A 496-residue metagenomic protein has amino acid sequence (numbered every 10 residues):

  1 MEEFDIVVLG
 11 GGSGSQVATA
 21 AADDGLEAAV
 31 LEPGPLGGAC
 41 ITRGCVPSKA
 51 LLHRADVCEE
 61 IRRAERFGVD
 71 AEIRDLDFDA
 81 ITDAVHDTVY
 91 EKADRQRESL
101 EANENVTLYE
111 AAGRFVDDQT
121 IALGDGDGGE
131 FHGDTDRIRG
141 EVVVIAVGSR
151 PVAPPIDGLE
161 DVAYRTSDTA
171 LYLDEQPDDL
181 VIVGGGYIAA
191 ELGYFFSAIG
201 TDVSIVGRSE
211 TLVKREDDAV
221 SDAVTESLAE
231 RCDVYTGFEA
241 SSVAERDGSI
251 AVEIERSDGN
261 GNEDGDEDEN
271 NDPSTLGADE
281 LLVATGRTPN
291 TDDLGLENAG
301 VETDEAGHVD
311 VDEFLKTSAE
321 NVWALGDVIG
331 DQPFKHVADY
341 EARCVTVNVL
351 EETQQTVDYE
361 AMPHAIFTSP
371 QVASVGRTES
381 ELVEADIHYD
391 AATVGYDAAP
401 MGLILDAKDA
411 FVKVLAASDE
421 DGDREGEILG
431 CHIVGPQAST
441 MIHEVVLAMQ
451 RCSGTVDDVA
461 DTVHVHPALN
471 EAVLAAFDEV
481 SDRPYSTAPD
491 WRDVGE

Functional and structural regions predicted by a protein language model:
E2-F4, T19-L26, L31-P154, L159-Q176 (+5 more regions): Glycine-rich flavin
E3-V30, V181-I182, I188-A198: N-terminal Rossmann-like FAD-binding beta1-loop-alpha1 element of flavoenzymes
L9-G14, A20-G34, A39, V46 (+3 more regions): Flexible, glycine-rich terminal cap/loop adjacent to redox cofactors in electron-transfer oxidoreductases
C45, V147-D202, V234, E297-A299 (+1 more regions): Glycine-rich dinucleotide-binding loop and its adjacent helix/turn
T107, R114-I121, D125-G129, D202-E313 (+1 more regions): A Rossmann-like FAD-binding core segment of flavoenzymes
E160-P177, L276-T353, H443-L447: FAD-site-proximal beta/loop scaffold in flavoenzymes
Y172, P177-V181, Y187-I188, L192-A251 (+5 more regions): Rossmann-like dinucleotide-binding cores of NAD(P)H-dependent redox enzymes
A219, A223-S227, A319-N321, L325-E381 (+2 more regions): A conserved FAD-binding loop/helix module that cradles the flavin
